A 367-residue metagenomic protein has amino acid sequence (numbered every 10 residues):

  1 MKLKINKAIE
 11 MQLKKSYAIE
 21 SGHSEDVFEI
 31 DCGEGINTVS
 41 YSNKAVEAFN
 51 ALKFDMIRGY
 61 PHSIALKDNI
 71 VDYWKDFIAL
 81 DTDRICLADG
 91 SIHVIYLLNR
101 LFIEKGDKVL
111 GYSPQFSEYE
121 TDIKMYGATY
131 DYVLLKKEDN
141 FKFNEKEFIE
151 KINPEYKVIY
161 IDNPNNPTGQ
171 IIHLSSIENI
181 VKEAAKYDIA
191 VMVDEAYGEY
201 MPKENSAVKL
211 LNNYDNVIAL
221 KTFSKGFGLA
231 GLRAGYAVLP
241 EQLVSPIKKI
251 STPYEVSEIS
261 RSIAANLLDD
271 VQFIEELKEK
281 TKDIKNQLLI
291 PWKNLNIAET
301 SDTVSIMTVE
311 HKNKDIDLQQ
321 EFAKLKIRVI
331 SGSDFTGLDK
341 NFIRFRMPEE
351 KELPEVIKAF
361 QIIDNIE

Functional and structural regions predicted by a protein language model:
K2-G90, L97, I366-E367: N-terminal small-domain helix-loop-helix segment of the aminotransferase-like
G33, L239, T308-K314, L325-D364: Conserved PLP-binding active-site segment of the aspartate aminotransferase-like
S42, N216-K293, I297-T300: PLP-dependent aminotransferase class I/II
L101-I161: PLP-dependent aminotransferase-like
Y126, K186-Y187, Y214, L295: Helix C-cap/helix->beta junction micro-motif
K137-E199: Active-site phosphate-binding strand-loop segment of PLP-dependent enzymes
K282, L295-L325: Conserved PLP-binding catalytic core of the aspartate aminotransferase-like
